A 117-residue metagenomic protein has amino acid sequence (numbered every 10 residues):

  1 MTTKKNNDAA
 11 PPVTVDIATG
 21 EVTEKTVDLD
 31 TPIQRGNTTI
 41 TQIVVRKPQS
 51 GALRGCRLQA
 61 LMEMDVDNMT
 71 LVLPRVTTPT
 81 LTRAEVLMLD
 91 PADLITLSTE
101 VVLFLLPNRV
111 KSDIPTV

Functional and structural regions predicted by a protein language model:
T2-V117: Short, surface-exposed, charged amphipathic helix/loop patches that serve as local interaction elements
